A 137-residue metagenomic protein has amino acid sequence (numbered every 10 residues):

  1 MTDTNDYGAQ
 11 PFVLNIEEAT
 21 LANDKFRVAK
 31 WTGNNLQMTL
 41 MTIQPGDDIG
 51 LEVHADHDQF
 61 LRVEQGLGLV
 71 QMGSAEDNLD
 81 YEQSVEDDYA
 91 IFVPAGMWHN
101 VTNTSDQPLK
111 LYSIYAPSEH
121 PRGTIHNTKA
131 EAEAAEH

Functional and structural regions predicted by a protein language model:
M1-Q37, G50, Q83, N127-H137: A short, N-terminal "cap"/entry segment at the start of jelly-roll beta-barrel domains of the cupin/DSBH fold
T4-Y7, E18, D77, T102-H137: Double-stranded beta-helix
M38-L40, V70-M72, L111: Short hydrophobic/aromatic-rich beta-strand segments that constitute the beta-sheet cores of beta-sandwich/beta-barrel
T39-A55: Conserved short histidine dyad/triad with adjacent acidic residue
L51, V70-Q71, V93, H99-S105: Short beta-strand His + acidic residue motifs that chelate non-heme Fe in jelly-roll/DSBH and cupin folds
D56-A75: Glycine- and acidic-residue-biased ligand/ion/polar-headgroup-sensing regions
A75-P94: Short acidic-glycine-tyrosine-enriched beta hairpin
